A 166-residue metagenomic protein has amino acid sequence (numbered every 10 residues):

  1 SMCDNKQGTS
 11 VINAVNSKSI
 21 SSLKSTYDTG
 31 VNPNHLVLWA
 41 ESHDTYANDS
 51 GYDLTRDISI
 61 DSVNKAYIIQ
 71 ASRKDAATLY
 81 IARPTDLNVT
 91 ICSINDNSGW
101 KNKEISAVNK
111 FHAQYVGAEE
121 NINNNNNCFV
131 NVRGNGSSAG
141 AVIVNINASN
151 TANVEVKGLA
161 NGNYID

Functional and structural regions predicted by a protein language model:
S1-D166: Active-site-proximal helices and loops of the catalytic beta/alpha 8
